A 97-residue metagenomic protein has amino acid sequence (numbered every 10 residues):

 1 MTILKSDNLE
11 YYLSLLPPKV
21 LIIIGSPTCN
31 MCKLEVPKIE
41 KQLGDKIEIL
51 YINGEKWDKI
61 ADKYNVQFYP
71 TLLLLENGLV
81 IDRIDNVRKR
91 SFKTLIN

Functional and structural regions predicted by a protein language model:
T2, N8-Q42: Local sequence-structure signature of Cys/Sec-based thiol-disulfide redox active-site neighborhoods
I3-S6, I24-G25, D45-I60, F68: Thiol-based oxidoreductase modules, predominantly thioredoxin-like and allied folds used for disulfide exchange
Y11-S14, K63-Y64, L95-N97: Short amphipathic alpha-helix with an adjacent loop that forms part of the alpha/beta core around
L15-V20, E40, I47-Y51, D62-N65 (+1 more regions): Domain-level signature for proteins that mediate thiol-based redox and metal-cofactor handling
S26, V66, K89: ATP/adenylate-binding site constellation spanning eukaryotic-like Ser/Thr protein kinases, ABC-transporter
N30, D58, I81: Nucleotide phosphate-binding site architecture
Y64-L74: Structural micro-motif
L73-N97: Non-catalytic, surface beta->alpha helical segment in thiol-disulfide oxidoreductase systems
